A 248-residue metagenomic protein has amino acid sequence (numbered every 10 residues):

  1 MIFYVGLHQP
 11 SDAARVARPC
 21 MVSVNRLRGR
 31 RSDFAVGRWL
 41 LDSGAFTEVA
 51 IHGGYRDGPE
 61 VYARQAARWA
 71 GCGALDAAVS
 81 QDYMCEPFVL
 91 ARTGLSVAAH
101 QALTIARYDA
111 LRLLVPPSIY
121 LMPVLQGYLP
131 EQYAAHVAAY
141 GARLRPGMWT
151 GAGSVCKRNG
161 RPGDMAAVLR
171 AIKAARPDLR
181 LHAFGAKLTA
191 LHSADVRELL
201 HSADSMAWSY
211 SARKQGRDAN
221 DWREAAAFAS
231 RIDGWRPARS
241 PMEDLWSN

Functional and structural regions predicted by a protein language model:
M1-A14, V79, S96, L113-L114 (+2 more regions): Alpha/beta catalytic cores of nucleotide-metabolism and tRNA/nucleoside-modifying enzymes
M1-D109: Non-catalytic, usually N-terminal nucleic-acid engagement modules in DNA/RNA processing proteins
V5-G6, E48, D57, R64 (+8 more regions): Intrinsically disordered, low-complexity regions enriched in small/polar residues
R26-R28, G44-T47, G153-K157, M206-R213: Short, acidic/turn-prone active-site loops that include or flank metal/cofactor- and phosphate-binding residues
R31-D33, V49-G53, A135, N159-G163 (+2 more regions): Short, charged, surface-exposed secondary-structure boundary motifs
A67-A203: Eukaryote-skewed repeat-based solenoidal scaffolds used as protein-protein interaction platforms, primarily
